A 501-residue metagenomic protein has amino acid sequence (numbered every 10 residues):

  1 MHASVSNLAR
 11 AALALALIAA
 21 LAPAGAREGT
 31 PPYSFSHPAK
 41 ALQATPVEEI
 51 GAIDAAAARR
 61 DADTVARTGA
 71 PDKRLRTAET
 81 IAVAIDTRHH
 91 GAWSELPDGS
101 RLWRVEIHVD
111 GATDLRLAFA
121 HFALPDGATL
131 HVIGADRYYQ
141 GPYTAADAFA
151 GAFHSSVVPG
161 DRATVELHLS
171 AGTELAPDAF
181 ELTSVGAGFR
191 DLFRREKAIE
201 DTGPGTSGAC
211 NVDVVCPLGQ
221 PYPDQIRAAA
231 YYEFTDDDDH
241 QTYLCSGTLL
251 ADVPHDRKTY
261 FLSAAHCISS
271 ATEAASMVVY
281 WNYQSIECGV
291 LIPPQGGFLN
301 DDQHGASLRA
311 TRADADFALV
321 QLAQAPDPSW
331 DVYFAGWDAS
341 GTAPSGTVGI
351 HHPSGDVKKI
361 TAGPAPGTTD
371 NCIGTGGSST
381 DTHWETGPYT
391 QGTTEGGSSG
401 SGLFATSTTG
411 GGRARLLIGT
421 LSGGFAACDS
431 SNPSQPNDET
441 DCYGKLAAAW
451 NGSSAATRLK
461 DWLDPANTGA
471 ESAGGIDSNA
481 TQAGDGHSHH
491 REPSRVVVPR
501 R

Functional and structural regions predicted by a protein language model:
H2-A12: Bacterial N-terminal signal peptides that target proteins for export
A11-A20: Bacterial N-terminal signal peptides
G25-E106, D147-V157, D161-A251, D477-R501: Protease-domain processing segments flanking chymotrypsin-fold serine proteases, especially trypsin-like
S100, V109-R116: Extended extracellular/luminal ectodomain segments enriched in beta-structured repeat modules
A123-Y138: Short, surface-exposed beta-strand/strand-loop-strand elements in extracellular ectodomains
V157-G387, G396: Serine endopeptidase catalytic core focused on the charge-relay Asp
T248-T259, G392-T420: Catalytic nucleophile loop of clan PA
Q284-L308, R312-L319, A323-V332, S354 (+1 more regions): C-terminal cap/linker of serine protease catalytic domains
